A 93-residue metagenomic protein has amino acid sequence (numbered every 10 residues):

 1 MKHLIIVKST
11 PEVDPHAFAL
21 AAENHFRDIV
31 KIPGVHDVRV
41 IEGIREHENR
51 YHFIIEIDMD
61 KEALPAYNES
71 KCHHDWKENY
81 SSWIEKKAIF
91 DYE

Functional and structural regions predicted by a protein language model:
M1-H52, M59-A66, E93: Short S/T/G/P-rich N-terminal loop/turn motif that feeds into the first structured element of a domain
V30-P33, D58-F90: An amphipathic, aromatic/His-enriched active-site/gating alpha helix that lines ligand/cofactor pockets
